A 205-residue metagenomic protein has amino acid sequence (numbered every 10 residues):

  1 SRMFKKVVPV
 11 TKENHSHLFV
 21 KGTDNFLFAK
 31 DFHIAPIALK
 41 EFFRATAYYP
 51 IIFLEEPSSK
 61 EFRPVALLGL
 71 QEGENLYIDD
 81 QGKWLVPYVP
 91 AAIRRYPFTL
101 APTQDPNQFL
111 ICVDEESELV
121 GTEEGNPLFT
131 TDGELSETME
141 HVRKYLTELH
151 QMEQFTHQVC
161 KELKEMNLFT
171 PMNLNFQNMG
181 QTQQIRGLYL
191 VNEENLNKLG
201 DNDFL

Functional and structural regions predicted by a protein language model:
S1-L68: Short, extreme N-terminal leader segments that mark the start of a protein/domain
F28-A29, Q71-G82, M152-Q158: Short, basic/low-complexity N-terminal boundary segments at the transition from targeting/disordered tails
L39-R44, V89-A91, L163-N167: Short linear motifs in intrinsically disordered
A45-Y48, R94-R95, L168-P171: A short, compositionally biased
E56-S58, I93, L190: Short, glycine-/Ser/Thr-/acidic-enriched flexible segments
R63-F129: Aromatic- and glycine-enriched beta-alpha-beta binding-site module
L100-L205: A contiguous, surface-oriented mixed alpha/beta subdomain in the mid-to-C-terminal portion of proteins that forms
